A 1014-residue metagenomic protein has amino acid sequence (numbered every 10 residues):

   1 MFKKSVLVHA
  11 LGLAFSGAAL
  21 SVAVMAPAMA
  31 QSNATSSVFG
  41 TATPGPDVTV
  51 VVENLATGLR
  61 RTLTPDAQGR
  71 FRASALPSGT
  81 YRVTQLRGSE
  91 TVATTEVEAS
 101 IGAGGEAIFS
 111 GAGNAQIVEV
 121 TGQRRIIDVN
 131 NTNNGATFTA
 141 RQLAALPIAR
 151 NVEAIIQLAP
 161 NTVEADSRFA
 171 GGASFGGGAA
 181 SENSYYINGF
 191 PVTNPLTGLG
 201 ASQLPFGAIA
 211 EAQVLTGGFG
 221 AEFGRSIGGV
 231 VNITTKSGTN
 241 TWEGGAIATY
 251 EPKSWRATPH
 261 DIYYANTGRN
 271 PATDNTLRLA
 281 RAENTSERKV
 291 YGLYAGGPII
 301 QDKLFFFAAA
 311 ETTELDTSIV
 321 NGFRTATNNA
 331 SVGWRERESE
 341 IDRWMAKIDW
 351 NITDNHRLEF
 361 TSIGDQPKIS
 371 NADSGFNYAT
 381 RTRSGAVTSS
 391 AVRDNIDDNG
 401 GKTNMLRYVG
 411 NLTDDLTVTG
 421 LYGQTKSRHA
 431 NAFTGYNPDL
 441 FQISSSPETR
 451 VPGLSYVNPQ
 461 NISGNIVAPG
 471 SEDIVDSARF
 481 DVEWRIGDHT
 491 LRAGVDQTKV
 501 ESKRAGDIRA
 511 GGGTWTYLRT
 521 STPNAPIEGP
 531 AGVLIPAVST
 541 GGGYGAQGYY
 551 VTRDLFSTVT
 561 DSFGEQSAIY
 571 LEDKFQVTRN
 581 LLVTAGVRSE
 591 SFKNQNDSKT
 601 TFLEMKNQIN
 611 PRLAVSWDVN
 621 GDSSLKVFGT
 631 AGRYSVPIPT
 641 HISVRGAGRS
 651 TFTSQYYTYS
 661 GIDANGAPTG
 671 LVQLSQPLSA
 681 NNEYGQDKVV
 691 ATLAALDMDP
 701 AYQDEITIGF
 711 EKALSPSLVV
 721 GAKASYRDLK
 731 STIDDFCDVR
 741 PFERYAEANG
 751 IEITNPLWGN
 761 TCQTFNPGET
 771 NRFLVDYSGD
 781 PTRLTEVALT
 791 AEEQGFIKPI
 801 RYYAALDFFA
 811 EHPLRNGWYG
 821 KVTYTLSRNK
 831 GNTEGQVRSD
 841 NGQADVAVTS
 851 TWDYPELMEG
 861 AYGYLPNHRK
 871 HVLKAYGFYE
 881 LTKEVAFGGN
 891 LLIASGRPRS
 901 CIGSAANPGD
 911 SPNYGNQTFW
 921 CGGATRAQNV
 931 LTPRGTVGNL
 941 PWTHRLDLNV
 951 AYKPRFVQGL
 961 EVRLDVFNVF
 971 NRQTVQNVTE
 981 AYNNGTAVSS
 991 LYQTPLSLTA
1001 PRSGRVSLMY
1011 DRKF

Functional and structural regions predicted by a protein language model:
A26-I127, N131, T139, P205: Periplasm-facing N-terminal accessory domains of Gram-negative outer-membrane beta-barrel systems
S89-I108, I117-S237, T276-L279, R288 (+1 more regions): Periplasmic N-terminal accessory/gating domains of Gram-negative outer-membrane beta-barrel systems
G122, A246-P252, A308-T312, F360-G364 (+10 more regions): Transmembrane beta-barrel strands of outer-membrane/channel proteins
E243, R281-A372, I396-T419, P611: Transmembrane beta-barrel wall of Gram-negative outer-membrane proteins
E340, R357-Y570, V739, R744-E747 (+3 more regions): Replace "related TpsB outer-membrane translocases also match" with "some related outer-membrane beta-barrels such as
T382-G385, F433, V451-Q460, Y550 (+7 more regions): Solvent-exposed loop/turn elements at secondary-structure boundaries
T578, L582, S717, G721-C901 (+1 more regions): Gram-negative outer-membrane beta-barrel transporters
S717, K730-S731, D735-C737, R828-K830 (+3 more regions): C-terminal beta-signal and adjacent terminal beta-strands/loops of Gram-negative outer-membrane beta-barrel proteins
